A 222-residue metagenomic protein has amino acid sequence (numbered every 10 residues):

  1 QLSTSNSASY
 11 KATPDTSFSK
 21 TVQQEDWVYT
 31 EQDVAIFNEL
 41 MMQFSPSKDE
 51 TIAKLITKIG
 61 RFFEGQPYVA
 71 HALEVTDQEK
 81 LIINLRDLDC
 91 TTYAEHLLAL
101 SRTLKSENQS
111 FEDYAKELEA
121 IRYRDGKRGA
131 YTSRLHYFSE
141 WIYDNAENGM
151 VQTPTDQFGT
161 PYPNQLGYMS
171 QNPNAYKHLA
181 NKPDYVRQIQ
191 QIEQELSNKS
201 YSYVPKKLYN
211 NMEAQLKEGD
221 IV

Functional and structural regions predicted by a protein language model:
Q1-T4: Non-Sec secretion/translocation targeting segments of pathogen effectors
S7-T92, R102: Cationic-aromatic interfacial patches
Q66-S202, Q215-K217: Acidic/His-rich structured neighborhood in mature extracellular/periplasmic domains
K207-V222: C-terminal soluble interaction/assembly domains
